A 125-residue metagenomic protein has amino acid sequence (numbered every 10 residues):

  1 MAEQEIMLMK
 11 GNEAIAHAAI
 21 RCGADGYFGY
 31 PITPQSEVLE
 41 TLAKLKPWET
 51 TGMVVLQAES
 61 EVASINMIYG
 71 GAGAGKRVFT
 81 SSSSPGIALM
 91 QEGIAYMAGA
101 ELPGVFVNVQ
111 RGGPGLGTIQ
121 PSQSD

Functional and structural regions predicted by a protein language model:
M1-D125: Thiamine diphosphate
